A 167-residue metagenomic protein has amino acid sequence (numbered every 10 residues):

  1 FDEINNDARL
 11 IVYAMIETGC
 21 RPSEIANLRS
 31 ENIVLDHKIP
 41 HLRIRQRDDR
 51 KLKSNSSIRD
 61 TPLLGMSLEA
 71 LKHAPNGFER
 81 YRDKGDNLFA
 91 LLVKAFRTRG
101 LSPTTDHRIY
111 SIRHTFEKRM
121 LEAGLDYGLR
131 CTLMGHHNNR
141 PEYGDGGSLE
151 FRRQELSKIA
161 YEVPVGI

Functional and structural regions predicted by a protein language model:
F1-P22, A26, R113: Basic, Lys/Arg- and aromatic-enriched nucleic-acid-binding interface segment
A8, K38, S57, P103 (+1 more regions): Exposed loop/turn and edge beta-strand positions of beta-sandwich/beta-sheet ligand-binding modules
A14-M15, R119-A123, L133: Short alpha-helical segment immediately N-terminal to, or the first helix within, an HTH/HTH-like DNA-binding domain
T18, N27-A70: Conserved tyrosine-mediated DNA breakage-rejoining catalytic core shared by Y-recombinases
S23, G128-C131: Residues within the helices of the helix-turn-helix
L28, A95, L133, E142: Residues in the recognition helix of alpha-helical DNA-binding motifs
R47-D48, P62-T105, Y110-S111, T115-R119 (+2 more regions): Active-site/catalytic core of tyrosine-dependent DNA strand-transfer enzymes
M134-V165: Catalytic-site neighborhood detector that most strongly recognizes the C-terminal catalytic loop/helix of tyrosine
